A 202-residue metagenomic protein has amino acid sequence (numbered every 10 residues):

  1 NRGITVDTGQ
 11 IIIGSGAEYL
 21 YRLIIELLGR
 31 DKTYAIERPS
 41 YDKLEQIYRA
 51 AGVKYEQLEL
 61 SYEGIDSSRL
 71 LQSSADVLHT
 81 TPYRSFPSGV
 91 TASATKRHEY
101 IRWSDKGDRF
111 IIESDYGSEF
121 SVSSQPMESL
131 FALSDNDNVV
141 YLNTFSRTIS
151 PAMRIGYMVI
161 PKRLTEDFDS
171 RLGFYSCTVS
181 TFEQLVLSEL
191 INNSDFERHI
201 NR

Functional and structural regions predicted by a protein language model:
N1-G107, E119-F120, Q125-L133, D137: Conserved core of the PLP fold type I
S114-D115: Walker B catalytic acidic pair
Y141-R202: PLP-dependent aminotransferase class I/II
